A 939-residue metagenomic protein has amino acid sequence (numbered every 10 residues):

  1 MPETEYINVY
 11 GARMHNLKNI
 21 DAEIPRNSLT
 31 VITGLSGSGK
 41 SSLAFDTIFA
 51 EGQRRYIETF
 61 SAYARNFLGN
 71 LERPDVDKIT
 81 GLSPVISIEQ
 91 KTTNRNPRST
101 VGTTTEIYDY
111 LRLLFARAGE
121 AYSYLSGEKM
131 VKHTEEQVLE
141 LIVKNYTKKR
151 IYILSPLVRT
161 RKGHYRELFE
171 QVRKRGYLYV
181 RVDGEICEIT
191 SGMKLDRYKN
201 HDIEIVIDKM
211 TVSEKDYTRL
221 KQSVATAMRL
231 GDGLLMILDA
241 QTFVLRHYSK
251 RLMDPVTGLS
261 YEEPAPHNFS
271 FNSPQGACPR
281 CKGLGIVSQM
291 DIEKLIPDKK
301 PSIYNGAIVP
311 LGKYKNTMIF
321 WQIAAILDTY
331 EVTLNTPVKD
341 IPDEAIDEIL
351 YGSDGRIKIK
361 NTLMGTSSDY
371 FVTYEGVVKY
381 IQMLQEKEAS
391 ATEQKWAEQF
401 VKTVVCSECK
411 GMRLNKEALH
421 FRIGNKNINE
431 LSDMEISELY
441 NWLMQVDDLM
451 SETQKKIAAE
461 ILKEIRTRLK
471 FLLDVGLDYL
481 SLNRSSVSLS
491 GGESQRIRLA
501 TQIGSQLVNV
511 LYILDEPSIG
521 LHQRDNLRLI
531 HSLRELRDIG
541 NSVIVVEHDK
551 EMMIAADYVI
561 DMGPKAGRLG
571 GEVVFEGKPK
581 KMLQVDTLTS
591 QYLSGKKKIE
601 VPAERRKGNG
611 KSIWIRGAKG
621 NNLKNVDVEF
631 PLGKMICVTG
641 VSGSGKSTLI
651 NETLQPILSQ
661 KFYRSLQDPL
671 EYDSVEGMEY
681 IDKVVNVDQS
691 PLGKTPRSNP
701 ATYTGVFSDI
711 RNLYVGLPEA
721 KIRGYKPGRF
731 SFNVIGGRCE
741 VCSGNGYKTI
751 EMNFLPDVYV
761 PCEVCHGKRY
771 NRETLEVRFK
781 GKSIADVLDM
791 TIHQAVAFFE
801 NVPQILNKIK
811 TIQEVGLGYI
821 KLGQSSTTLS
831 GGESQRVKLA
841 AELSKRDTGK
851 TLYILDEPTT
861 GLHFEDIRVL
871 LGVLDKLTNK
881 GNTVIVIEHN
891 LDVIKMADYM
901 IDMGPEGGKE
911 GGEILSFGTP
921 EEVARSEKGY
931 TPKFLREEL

Functional and structural regions predicted by a protein language model:
M1-L939: Conserved phosphate-binding elements of NTP-dependent enzyme cores
